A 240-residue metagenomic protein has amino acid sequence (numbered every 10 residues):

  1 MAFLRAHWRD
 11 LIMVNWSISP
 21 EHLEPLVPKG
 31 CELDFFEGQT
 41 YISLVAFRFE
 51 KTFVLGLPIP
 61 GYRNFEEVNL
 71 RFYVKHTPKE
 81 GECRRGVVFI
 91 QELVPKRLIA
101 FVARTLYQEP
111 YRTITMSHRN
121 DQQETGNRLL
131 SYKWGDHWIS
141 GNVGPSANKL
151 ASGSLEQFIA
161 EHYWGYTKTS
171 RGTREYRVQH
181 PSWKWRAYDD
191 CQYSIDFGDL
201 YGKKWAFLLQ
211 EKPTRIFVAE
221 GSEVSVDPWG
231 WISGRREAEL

Functional and structural regions predicted by a protein language model:
M1-L55, W205-L240: Hydrophobic, proline/glycine-rich low-complexity stretches
L11, N69-L240: Internal, well-folded beta-alpha domain core
E24, Y62, T105-Y107: Short, solvent-exposed secondary-structure boundary motifs
Q39-T40, A46-P78: Long, hydrophobic/aromatic-enriched structural stretches that serve as scaffold segments
